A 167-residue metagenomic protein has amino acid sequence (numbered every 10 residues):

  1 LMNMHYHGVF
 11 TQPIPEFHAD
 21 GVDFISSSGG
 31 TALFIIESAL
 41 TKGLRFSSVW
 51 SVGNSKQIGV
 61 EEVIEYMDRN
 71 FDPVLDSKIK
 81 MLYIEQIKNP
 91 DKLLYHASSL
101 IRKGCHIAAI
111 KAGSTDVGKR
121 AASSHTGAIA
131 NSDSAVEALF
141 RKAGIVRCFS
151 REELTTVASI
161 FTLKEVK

Functional and structural regions predicted by a protein language model:
L1-K167: Catalytic-core regions of core metabolic enzymes, especially those transforming organic acids/acyl-group intermediates
